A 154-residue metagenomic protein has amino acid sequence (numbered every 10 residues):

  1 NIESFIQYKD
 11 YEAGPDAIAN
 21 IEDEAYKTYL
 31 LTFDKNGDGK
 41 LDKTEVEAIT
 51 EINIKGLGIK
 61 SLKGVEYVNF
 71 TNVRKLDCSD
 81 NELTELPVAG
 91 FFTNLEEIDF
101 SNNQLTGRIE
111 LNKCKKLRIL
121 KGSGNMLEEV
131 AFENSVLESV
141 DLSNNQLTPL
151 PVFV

Functional and structural regions predicted by a protein language model:
N1-K75, K115: N-terminal capping/linker segments that flank leucine-rich repeat
N1-P15, N134, V140, T148-V154: Leucine-rich solenoid repeat scaffolds
T44, S101, C114, L120-S123 (+3 more regions): Tandem-repeat architecture and repeat-register "anchor" residues
I49, T71-V73, L83, L95 (+5 more regions): Conserved hydrophobic position(s) of the canonical leucine-rich repeat
T50-I54, R74-C78, E96-F100, R118-G122 (+1 more regions): Conserved hydrophobic beta-strand positions in leucine-rich repeat
L57, N81, N103, G122-N125 (+1 more regions): Consensus "Asn ladder" position of solenoid repeat domains
L62-V65, L86-A89, R108-I109, V130 (+1 more regions): Canonical leucine-rich repeat
